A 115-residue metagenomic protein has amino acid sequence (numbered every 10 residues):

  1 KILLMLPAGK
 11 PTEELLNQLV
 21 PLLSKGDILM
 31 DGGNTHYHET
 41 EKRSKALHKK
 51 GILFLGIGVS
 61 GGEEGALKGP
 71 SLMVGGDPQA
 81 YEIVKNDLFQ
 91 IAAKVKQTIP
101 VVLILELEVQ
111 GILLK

Functional and structural regions predicted by a protein language model:
K1, G26, E63-A66: NAD(P)+-binding Rossmann beta1-loop-alpha1 motif at the extreme N-terminus of oxidoreductases
I2-L3, K115: Generic low-polarity alpha-helical segments
L3-M5, I28, L53, M73: Short, conserved beta-strand segments within well-ordered enzyme catalytic domains that often line or immediately flank
L3-Q18: Glycine/threonine-rich flexible loop motifs
L4, L19-S44: ADP-ribose/adenylate-binding Rossmann-like module
L6-A8, N34, V59: Short glycine-/small-residue-rich Rossmann-like dinucleotide-binding loops
E13-L16, H36-K115: Rossmann-fold dinucleotide-binding core
